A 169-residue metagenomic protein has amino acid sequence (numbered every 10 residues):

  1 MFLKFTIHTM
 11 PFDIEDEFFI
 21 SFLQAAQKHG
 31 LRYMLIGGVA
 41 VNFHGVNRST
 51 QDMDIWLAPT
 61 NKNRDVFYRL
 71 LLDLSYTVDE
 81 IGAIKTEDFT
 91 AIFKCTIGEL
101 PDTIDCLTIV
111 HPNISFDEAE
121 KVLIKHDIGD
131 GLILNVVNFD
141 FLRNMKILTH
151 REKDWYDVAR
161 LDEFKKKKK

Functional and structural regions predicted by a protein language model:
M1-K169: Compositionally biased terminal segments of proteins
